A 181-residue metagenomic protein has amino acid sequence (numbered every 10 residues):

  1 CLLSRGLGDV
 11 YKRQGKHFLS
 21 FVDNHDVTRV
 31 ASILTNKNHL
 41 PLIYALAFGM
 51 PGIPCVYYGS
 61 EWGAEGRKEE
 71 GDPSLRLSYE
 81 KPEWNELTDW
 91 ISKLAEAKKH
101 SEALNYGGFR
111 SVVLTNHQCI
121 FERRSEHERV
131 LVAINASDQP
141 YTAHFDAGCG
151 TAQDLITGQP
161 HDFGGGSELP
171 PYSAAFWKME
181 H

Functional and structural regions predicted by a protein language model:
C1-Y11: Single conserved hydrophobic/aromatic residue that forms the stacking wall/gate of nucleotide- or nucleobase-binding
R5, T35-P41, P51-V56, S60-H181: Carbohydrate-interacting/catalytic domains
R13-Q14, A103: Proline-centered turn/helix-capping motifs that create local helix->coil transitions or kinks
Q14-T35: Active-site clefts of carbohydrate-active enzymes
Y44: Conserved glycine-rich, hydrophobic/aromatic-active-site segments that form phosphate/pyrophosphate or metal-binding
